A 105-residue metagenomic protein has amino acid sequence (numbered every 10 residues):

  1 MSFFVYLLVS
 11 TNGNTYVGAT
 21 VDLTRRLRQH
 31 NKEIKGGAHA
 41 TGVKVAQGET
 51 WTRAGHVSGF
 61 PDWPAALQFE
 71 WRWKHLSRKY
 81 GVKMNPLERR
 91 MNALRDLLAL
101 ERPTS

Functional and structural regions predicted by a protein language model:
F4, Y16, W51-G55: Residue-level detector of short, conserved catalytic/binding motifs and their immediate flanks
V5-S10, N14-D22, R26, H30 (+1 more regions): GIY-YIG nuclease signature motif recognition
L23-L67, R72-E88: Conserved short loop/helix modules at catalytic or binding sites in compact beta-alpha or helix-hairpin-helix contexts
M84-S105: A cross-kingdom feature marking charged/low-complexity
